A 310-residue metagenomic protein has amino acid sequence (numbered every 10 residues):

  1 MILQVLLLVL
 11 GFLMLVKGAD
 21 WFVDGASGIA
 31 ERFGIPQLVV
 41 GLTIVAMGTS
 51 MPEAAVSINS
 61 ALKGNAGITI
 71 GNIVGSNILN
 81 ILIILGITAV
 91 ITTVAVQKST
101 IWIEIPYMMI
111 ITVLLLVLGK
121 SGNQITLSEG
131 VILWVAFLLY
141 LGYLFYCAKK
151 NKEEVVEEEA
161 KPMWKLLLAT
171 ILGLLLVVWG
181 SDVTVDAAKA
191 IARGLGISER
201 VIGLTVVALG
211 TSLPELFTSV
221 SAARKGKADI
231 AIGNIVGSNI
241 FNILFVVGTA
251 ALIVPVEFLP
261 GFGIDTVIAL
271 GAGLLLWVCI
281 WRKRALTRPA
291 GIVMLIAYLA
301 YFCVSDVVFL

Functional and structural regions predicted by a protein language model:
M1-L310: Hydrophobic alpha-helical segments, chiefly the membrane-spanning helices and signal/signal-anchor peptides
